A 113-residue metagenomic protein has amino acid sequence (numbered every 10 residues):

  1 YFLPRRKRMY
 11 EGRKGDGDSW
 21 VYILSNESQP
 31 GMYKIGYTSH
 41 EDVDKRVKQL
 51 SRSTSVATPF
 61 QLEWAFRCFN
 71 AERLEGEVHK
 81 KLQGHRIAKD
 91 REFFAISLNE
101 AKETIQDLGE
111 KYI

Functional and structural regions predicted by a protein language model:
Y1-I113: Non-catalytic accessory segments flanking enzymatic or RNA/DNA-binding domains
